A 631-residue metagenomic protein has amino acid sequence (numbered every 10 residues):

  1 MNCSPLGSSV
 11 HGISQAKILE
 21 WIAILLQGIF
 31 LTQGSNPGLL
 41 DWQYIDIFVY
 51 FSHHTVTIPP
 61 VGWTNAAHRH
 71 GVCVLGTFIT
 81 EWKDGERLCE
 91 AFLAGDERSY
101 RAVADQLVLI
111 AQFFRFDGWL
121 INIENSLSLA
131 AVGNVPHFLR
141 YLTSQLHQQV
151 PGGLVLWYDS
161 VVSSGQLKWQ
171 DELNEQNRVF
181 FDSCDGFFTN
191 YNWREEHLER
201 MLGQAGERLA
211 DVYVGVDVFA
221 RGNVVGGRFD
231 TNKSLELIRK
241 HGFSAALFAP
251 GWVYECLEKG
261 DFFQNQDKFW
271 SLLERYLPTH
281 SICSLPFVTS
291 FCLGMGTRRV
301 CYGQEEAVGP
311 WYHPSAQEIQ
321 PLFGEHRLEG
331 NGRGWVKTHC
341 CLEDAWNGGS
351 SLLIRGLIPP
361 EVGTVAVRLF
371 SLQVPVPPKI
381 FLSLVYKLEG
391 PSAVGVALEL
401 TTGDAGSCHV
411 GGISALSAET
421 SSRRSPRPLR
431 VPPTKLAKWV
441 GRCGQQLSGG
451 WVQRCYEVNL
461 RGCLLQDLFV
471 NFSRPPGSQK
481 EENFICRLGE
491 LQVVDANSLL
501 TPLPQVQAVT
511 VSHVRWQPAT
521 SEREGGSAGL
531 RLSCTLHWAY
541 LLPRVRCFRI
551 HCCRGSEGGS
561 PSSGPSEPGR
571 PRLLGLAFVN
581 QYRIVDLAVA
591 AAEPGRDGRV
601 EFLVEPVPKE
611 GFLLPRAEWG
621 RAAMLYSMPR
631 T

Functional and structural regions predicted by a protein language model:
L40-H197: Chitinase-like catalytic core of GlcNAc-active glycosidases
F48, A366-V396, V452-L460, L468-F472 (+2 more regions): Extra-cytoplasmic beta-strand recognition segments
G152-V161, L167-S383, L388-L400: Substrate-binding and catalytic surfaces of secreted/luminal carbohydrate-active proteins
G324-R327, R333-R368, G406-S448, V452: Short carbohydrate-recognition loop motifs
L384, K435-D495: Extracellular beta-strand ligand-recognition surfaces/modules
W516, R523-V545: Conserved aromatic anchor
L542-N580, E618: Extracellular low-complexity, O-glycosylation-prone stalks/linkers
N580-L625: Beta-strand-rich modules
